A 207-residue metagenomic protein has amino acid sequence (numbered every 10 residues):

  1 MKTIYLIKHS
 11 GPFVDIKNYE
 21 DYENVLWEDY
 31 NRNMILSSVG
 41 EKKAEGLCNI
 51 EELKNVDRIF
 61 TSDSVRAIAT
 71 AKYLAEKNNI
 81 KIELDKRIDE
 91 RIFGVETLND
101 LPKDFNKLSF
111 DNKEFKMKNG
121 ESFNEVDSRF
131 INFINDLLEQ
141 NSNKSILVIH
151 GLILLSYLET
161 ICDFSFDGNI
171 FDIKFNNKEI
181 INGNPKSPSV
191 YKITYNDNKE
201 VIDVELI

Functional and structural regions predicted by a protein language model:
M1-T3, I50, I80-E83, E90-P102 (+1 more regions): Acidic, low-complexity terminal tails and accessory targeting/binding regions of phosphate-metabolizing enzymes
K2, I7-I80: Active-site-proximal alpha-helix that buttresses catalytic centers in soluble enzyme cores
T3-I4, N141-L152: Generic beta-sheet signal
S10-F13, S64-A67, D89-E90, G151-L154 (+1 more regions): Short, solvent-exposed loop/turn segments at secondary-structure junctions
F13-V14, W27-I35, E76-I131, I180-P185: Phosphate-handling substructures
E52-N55, L137-N143: Glycine-rich phosphate-binding loop signature in dinucleotide/nucleotide-binding domains
T61-S62, S128, V148-I149: Short beta-strand scaffold positions
Y73, S156, T160: Active-site signature of alpha/beta-hydrolase-fold catalytic machinery across serine- and Asp/Cys-nucleophile hydrolases
